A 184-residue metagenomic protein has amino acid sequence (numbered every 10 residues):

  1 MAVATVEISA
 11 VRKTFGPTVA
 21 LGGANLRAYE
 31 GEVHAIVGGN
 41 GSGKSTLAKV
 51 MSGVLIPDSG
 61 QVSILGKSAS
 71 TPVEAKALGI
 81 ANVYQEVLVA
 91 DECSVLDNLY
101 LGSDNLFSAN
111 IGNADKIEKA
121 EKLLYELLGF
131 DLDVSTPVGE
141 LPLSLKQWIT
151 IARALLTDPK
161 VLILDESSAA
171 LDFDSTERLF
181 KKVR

Functional and structural regions predicted by a protein language model:
A2-R184: Glycine-rich phosphate-binding loops of nucleotide-dependent enzymes
